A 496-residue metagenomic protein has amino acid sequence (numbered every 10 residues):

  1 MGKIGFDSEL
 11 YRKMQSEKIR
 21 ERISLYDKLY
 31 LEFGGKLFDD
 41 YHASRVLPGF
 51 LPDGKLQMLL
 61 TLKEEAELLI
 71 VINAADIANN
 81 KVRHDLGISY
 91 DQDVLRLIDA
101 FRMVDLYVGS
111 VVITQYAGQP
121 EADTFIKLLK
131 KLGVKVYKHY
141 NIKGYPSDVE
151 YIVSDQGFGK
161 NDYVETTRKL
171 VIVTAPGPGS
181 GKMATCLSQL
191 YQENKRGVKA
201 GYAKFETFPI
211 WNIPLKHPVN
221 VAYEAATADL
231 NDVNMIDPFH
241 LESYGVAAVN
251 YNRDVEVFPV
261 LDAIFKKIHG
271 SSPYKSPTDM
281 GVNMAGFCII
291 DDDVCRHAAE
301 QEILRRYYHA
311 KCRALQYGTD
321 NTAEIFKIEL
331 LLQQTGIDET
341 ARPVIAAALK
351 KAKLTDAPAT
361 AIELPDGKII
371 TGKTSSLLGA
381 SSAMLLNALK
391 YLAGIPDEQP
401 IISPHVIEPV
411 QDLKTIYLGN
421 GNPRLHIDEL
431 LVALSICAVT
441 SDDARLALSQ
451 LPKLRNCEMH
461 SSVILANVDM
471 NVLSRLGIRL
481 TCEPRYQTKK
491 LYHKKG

Functional and structural regions predicted by a protein language model:
M1-I172, Q189-A352, A357, L364-D366 (+2 more regions): Flexible phosphate-sensing "switch/lid" loops adjacent to ATP/NTP-binding sites across phosphate-transfer
T174-P176: Residues at the beta-strand->loop junction immediately N-terminal to the Walker
T185: Hydrophobic positions on the alpha1 helix immediately C-terminal to the Walker A/P-loop
R196-A200, G394-P400: Phosphate-handling active-site elements
K373-T374: Short clusters of small/polar residues that mark proteolytic maturation junctions
L377-A393: A short, polar/charged loop-to-alpha-helix boundary motif
P396-E408, D412-N422: Substrate-recognition/cap regions that form aromatic- and gly/pro-loop-enriched pockets for small-molecule ligands
